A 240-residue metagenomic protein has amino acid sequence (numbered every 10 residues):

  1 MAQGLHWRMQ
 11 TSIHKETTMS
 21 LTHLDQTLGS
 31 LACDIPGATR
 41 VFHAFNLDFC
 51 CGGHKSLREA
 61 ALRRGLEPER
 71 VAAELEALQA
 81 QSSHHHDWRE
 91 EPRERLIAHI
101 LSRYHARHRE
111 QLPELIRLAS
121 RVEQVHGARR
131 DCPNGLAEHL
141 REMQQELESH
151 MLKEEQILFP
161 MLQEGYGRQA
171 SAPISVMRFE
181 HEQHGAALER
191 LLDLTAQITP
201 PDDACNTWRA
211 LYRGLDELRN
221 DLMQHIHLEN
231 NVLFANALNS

Functional and structural regions predicted by a protein language model:
H6-S240: Small-residue-biased structural context
